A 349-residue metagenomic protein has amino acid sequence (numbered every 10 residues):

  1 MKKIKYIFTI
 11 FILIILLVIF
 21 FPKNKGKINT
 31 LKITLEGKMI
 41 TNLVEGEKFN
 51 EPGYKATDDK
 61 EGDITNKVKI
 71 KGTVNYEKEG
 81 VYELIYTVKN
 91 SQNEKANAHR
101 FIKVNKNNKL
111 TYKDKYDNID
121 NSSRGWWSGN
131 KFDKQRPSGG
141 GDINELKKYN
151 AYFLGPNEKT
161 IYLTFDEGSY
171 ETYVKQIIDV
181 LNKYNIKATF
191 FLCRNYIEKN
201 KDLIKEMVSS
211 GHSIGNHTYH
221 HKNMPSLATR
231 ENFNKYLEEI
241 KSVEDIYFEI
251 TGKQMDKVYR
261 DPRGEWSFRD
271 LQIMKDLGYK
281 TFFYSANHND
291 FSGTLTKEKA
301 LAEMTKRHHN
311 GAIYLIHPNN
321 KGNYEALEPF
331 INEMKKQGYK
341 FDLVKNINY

Functional and structural regions predicted by a protein language model:
M1-I12: N-terminal Sec-pathway targeting helices
L13-N24: Hydrophobic alpha-helical membrane-insertion segments, chiefly the h-region of N-terminal signal peptides
P22-L43, N97-N108: Extracellular interdomain linkers/hinges and stalk-like, low-complexity segments in secreted or single-pass
N29-G62, R124: Solvent-exposed, low-complexity, repeat-rich "mucin-like" stalks and linkers
E45, K78-E79, N310: Surface-exposed loops/turns
E61-N105: Serine/threonine-rich, repeat-prone extracellular segments and beta-strand-based repeat modules of secreted/surface
D120, R124-A228, K241-F248, M255-D256 (+3 more regions): Active-site beta->alpha N-cap acidic-glycine motif
Q176, E198-K199, K222-K340, K345-Y349: Catalytic domains of cell-wall/extracellular-matrix polysaccharide-remodeling enzymes, centered on de-N-acetylation
